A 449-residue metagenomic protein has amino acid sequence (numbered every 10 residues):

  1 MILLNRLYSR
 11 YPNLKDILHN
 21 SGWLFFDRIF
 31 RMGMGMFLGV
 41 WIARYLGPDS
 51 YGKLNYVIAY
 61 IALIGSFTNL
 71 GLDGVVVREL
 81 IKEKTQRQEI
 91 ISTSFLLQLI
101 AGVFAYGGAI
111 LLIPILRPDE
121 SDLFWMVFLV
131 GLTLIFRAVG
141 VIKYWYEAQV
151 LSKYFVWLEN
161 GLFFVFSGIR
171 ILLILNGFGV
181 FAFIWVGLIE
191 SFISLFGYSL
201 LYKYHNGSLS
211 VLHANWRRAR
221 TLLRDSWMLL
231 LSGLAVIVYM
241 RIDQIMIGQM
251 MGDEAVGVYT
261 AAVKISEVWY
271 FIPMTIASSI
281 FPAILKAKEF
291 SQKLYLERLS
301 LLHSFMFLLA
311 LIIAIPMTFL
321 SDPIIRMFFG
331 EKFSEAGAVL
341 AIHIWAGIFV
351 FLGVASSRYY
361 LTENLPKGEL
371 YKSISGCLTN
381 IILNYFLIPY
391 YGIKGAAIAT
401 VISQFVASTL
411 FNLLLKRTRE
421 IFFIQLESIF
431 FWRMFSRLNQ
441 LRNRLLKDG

Functional and structural regions predicted by a protein language model:
I2-N13, I17, K153, V180-F181 (+3 more regions): Interhelical loop/hinge segments that connect adjacent transmembrane helices in multipass membrane
I2-N5, L96-G233, R241, S375: Hydrophobic transmembrane helix module of multi-pass membrane transport proteins
N13, I113-V130, D253, T318-G347: Interfacial segments at transmembrane-helix termini and the short loops linking adjacent helices
H19-G39, L162, F183-Y198, Y202 (+3 more regions): Transmembrane helical elements of multi-pass membrane transporters/channels
H19-R31, V57, S66-I113, W125-M126 (+2 more regions): Membrane-water interface segments that mark the loop-to-transmembrane alpha-helix transition
G35, T68-T85, A148, N206 (+3 more regions): Helix-loop junctions and terminal segments of transmembrane helices in multi-pass membrane transport/translocation
W41-K53, P114-I115, L123-F124, V150-Y154 (+5 more regions): Membrane-interface helix-loop junctions in multi-pass transport and translocation proteins
E79-K84, I135-E159, F181, I344-I374: Membrane-interface junctions at transmembrane-helix termini in multi-pass inner-membrane proteins
